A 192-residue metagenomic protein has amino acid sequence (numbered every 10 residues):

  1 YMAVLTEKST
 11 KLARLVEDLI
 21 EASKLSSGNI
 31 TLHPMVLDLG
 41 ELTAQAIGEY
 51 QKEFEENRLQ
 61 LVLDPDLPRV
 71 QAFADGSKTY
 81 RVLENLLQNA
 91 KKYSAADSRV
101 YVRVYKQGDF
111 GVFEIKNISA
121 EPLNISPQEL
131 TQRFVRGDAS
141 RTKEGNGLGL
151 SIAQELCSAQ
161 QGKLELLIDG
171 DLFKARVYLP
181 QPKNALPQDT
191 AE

Functional and structural regions predicted by a protein language model:
E7-L12: Short alpha-helical segment of the dimerization/phosphotransfer core of two-component systems
S27-L32, Q71-A74: Conserved micro-motifs of the catalytic ATP-binding
H33-L37, E55, Q60-V70: Conserved catalytic submotifs in the C-terminal HATPase_c
H33-Q51: A conserved beta-strand-to-alpha-helix junction within the catalytic ATP-binding
D97-D109: Short beta-strand/loop element within the Bergerat-fold HATPase_c
P122-V135: Short conserved segment of the HATPase_c
